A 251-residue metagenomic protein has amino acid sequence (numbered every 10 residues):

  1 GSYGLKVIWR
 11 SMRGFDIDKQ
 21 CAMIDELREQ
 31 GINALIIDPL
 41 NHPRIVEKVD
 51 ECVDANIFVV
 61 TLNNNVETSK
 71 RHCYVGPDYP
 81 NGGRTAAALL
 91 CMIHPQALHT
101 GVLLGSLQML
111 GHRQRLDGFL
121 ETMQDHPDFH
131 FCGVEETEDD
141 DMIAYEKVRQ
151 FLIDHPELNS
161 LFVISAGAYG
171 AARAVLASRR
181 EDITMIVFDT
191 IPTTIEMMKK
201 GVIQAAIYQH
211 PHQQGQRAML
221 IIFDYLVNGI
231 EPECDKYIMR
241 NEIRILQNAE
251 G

Functional and structural regions predicted by a protein language model:
G1-I17, H99-V102, M123-M142: Short beta-strand elements in bilobed, periplasmic/extracellular small-molecule ligand-binding domains
G1-Y3, K19, G82-A86, L110-F129 (+3 more regions): Short, solvent-exposed amphipathic alpha-helices that sit in or adjacent to ligand/effector-binding or catalytic
M12, L40, N64-V66, G105 (+1 more regions): Short, ordered loop/turn segments at secondary-structure junctions
A34-V53, F119, E136-T194: Hydrophobic alpha-helical
P43-N81, I191-K199: Flexible loop/hinge segments that line or gate small-molecule binding clefts
V75-T100, A144-Y145, T194, H210-V227: Hydrophobic alpha-helical segments within soluble ligand-binding/sensing domains
L107, T122-M123, H210-G251: Hinge/cleft segment of the Venus flytrap/periplasmic-binding protein
